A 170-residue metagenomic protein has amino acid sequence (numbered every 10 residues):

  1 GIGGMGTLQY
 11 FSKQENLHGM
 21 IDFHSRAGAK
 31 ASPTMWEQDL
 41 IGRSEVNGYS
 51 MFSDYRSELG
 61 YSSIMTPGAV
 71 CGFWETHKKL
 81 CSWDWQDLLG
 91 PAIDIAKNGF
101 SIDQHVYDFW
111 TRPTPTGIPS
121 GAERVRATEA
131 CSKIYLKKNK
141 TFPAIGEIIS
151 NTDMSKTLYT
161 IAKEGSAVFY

Functional and structural regions predicted by a protein language model:
G1-Y170: Noncatalytic scaffold domains of N-terminal-nucleophile
